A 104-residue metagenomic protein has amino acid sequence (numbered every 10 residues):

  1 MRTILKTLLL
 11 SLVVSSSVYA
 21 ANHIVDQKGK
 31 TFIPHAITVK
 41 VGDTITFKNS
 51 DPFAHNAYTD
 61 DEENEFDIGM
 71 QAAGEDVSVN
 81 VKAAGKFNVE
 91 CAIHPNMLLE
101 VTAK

Functional and structural regions predicted by a protein language model:
R2, L8, L12, Y19-K104: Extracytoplasmic copper-binding redox domains, predominantly the cupredoxin/blue-copper superfamily
